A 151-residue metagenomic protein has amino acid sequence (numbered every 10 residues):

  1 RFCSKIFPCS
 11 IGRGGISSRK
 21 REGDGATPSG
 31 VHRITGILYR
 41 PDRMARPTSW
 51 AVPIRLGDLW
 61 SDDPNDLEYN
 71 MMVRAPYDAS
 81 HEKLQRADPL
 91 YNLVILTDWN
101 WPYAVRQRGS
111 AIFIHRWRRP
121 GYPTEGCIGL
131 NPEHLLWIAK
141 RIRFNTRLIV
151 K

Functional and structural regions predicted by a protein language model:
R1-T124, L135-R147, K151: Cell wall/extracellular polymer interaction/catalysis modules
C127: Short cysteine clusters
N131: Conserved "landmark" site that anchors the functional core of diverse proteins
